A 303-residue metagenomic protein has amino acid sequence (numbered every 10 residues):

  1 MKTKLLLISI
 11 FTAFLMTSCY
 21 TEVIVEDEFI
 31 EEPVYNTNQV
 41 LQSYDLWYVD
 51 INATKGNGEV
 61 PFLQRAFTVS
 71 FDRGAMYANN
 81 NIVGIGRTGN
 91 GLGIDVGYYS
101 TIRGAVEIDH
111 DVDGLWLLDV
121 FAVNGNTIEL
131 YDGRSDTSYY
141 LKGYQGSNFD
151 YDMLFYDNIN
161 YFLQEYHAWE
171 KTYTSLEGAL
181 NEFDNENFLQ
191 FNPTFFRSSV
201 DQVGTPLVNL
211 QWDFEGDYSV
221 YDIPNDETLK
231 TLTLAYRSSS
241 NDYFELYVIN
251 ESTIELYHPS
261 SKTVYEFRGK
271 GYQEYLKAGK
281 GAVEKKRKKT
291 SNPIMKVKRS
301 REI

Functional and structural regions predicted by a protein language model:
M1-L5, T21: Positively charged n-region of N-terminal signal peptides that target proteins for export
L6-F11: Sec-dependent N-terminal signal peptides
L15-S18: C-terminal motif of bacterial Sec signal peptides marking the signal peptidase cleavage site
Y20-I94, A105-D213, I223-I303: Lipid interaction determinants
